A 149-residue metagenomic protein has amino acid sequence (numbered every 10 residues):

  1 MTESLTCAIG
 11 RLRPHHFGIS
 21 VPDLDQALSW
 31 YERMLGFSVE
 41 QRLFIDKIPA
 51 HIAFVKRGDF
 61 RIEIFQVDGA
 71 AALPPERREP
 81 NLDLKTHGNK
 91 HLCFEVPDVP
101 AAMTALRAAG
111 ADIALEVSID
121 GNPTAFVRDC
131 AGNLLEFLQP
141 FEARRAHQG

Functional and structural regions predicted by a protein language model:
T2-P14, V39-C93, M103-R128, P140-G149: Vicinal oxygen chelate
A27-E32, L106, G132: Conserved active-site tyrosine of GNAT-family acetyltransferases
L35: Major-groove DNA-recognition helix of helix-turn-helix-type DNA-binding domains
L134-F137: Short glycine-/small-residue motifs
